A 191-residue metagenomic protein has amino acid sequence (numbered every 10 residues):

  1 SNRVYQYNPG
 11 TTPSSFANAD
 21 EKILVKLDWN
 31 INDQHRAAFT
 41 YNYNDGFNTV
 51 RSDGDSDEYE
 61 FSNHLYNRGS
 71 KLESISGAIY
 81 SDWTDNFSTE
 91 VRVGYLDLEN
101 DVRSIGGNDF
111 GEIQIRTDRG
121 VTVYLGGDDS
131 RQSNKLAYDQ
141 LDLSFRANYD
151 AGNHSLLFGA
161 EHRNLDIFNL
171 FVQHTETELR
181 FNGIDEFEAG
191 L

Functional and structural regions predicted by a protein language model:
S1-A19: Surface-exposed beta-strand-turn/loop segments characteristic of Gram-negative outer-membrane beta-barrels
A19, I23, W29-L191: Replace "related TpsB outer-membrane translocases also match" with "some related outer-membrane beta-barrels such as
